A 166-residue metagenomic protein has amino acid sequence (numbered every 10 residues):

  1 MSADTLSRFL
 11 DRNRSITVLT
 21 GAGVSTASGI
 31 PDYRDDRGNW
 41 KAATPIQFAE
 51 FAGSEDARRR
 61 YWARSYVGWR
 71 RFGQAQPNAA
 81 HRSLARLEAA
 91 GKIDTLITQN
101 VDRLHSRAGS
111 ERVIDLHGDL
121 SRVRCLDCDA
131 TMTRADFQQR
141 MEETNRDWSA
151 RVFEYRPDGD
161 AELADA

Functional and structural regions predicted by a protein language model:
M1-A166: Conserved catalytic core of sirtuin-type NAD+-dependent deacylases
